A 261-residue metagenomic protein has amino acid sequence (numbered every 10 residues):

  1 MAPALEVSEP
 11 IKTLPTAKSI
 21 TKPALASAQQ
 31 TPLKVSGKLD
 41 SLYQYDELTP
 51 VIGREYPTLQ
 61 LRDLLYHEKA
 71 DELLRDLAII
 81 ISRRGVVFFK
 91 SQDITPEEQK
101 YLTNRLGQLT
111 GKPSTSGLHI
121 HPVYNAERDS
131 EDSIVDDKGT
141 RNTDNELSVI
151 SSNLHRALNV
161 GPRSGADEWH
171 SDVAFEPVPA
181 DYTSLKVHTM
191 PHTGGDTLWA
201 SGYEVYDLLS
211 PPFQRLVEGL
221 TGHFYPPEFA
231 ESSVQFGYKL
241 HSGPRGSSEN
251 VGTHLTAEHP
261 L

Functional and structural regions predicted by a protein language model:
A2-L261: Non-heme Fe(II) oxygenase catalytic core, chiefly the N-lobe of the double-stranded beta-helix
